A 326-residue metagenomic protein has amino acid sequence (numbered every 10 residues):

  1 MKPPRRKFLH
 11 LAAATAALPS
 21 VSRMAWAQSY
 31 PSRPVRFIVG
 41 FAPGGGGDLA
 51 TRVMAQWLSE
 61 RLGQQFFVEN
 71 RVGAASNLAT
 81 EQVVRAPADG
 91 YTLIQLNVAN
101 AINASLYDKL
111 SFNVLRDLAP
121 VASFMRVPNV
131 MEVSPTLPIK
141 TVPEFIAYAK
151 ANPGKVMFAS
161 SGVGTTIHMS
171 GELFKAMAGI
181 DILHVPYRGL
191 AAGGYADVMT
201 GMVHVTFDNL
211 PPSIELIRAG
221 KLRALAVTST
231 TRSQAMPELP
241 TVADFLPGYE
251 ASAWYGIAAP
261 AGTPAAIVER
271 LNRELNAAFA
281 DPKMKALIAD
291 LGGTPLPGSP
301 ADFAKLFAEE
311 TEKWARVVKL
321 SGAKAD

Functional and structural regions predicted by a protein language model:
M1-T15: N-terminal secretory signal peptides and thylakoid transit peptides that target proteins across membranes
S20-S22: N-terminal signal peptide c-region/cleavage motif recognized by signal peptidases
W26-L115, K155, I180-H204, P297 (+1 more regions): N-terminal (or domain-start) structured segment
S32-P34, M177, R218, A265-D326: An extracytoplasmic/periplasmic, membrane-proximal ligand-sensing/linker region
R85-G90, S105-G193, V242, W254-L287: Hinge/capping helix and adjacent helix->loop/strand transition within the periplasmic-binding protein
N100-K109, H168, L173-M177, H204-E238: A ligand-binding cleft/hinge motif common to bilobed small-molecule-binding domains
R126, P212-A280, E309-E312: C-terminal lobe and pocket-closing loops of periplasmic/extracytoplasmic Venus-flytrap solute-binding proteins
